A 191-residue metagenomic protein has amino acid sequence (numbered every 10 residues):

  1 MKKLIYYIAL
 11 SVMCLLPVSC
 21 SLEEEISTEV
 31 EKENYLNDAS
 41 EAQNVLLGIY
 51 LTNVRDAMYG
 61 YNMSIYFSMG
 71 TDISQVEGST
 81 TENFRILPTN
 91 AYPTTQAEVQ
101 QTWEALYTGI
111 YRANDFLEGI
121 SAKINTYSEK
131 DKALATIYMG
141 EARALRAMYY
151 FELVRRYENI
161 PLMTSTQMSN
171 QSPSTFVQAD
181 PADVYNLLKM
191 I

Functional and structural regions predicted by a protein language model:
M1-T28: Bacterial Sec-dependent N-terminal signal peptides
V12, N53, A57-G60, L117 (+1 more regions): Short amphipathic alpha-helical segments enriched in hydrophobics
S19-S68, N90-Y92: Membrane-proximal, proline-rich intrinsically disordered regions
C20-I26, L51, N62-M63, T71-P88 (+3 more regions): Aromatic-residue-lined binding/catalytic grooves and analogous aromatic/hydrophobic interfacial grooves in multimeric
Q43, L51, T80-Y157, P173-N186: Conserved, well-structured interaction surfaces
F67-T71, Y138: Acidic helix-start/capping segments at beta-turn-to-alpha-helix junctions
T166-P173: Short glycine/proline- and charge-enriched loop/turn segments that cap or connect secondary-structure elements
